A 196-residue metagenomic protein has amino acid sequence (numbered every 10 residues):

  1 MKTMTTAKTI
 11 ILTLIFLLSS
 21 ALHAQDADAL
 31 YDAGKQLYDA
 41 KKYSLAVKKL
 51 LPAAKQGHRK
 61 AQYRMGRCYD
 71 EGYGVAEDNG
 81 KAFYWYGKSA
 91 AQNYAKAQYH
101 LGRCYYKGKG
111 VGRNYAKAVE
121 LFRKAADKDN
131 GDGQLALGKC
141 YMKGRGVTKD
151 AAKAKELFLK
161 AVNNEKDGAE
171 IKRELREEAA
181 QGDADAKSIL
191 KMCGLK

Functional and structural regions predicted by a protein language model:
I10-S19: Bacterial N-terminal signal peptides
Q25, K55-H58, E71-Y73, D78 (+8 more regions): Short helix-capping/linker turns of helical repeat alpha-solenoids
D26-L45, K49-Q56: Alpha-helical segment of the N-proximal tetratricopeptide repeat
A27, N163-K196: Terminal, low-structured helical/coil segments at or just beyond the last alpha-helical repeat
A29-L37, R64-E71, H100-K107, L121 (+3 more regions): Hydrophobic face of amphipathic alpha-helices that form TPR/SEL1-like repeat modules and related alpha-solenoid
P52-A53, K88-S89, K124-A125, K160-A161 (+1 more regions): Canonical positions in the second alpha-helix
